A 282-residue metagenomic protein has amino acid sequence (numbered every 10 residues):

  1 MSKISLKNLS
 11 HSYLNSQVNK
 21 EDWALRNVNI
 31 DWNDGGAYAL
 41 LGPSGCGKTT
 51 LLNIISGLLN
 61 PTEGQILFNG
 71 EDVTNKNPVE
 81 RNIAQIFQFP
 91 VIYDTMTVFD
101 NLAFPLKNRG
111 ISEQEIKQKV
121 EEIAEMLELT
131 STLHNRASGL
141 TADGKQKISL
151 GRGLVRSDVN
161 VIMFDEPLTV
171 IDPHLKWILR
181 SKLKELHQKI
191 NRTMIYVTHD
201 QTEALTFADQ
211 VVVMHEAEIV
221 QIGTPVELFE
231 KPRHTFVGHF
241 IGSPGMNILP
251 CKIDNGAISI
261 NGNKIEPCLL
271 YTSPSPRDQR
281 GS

Functional and structural regions predicted by a protein language model:
D31-W32: Conserved hydrophobic segment flanking the Walker A/P-loop of ABC-type ATPase nucleotide-binding domains
L41-P43: The feature captures the beta-strand-to-loop junction immediately N-terminal to the Walker
S56: Helix-to-loop junction immediately C-terminal to a conserved catalytic motif
G64-D72: Conserved ABC transporter NBD signature motif
N82, I92, T97-F236: ABC ATPase nucleotide-binding domains
R233-S273: ATPase nucleotide-binding modules
Y271-S282: Single conserved hydrophobic/aromatic residue that forms the stacking wall/gate of nucleotide- or nucleobase-binding
